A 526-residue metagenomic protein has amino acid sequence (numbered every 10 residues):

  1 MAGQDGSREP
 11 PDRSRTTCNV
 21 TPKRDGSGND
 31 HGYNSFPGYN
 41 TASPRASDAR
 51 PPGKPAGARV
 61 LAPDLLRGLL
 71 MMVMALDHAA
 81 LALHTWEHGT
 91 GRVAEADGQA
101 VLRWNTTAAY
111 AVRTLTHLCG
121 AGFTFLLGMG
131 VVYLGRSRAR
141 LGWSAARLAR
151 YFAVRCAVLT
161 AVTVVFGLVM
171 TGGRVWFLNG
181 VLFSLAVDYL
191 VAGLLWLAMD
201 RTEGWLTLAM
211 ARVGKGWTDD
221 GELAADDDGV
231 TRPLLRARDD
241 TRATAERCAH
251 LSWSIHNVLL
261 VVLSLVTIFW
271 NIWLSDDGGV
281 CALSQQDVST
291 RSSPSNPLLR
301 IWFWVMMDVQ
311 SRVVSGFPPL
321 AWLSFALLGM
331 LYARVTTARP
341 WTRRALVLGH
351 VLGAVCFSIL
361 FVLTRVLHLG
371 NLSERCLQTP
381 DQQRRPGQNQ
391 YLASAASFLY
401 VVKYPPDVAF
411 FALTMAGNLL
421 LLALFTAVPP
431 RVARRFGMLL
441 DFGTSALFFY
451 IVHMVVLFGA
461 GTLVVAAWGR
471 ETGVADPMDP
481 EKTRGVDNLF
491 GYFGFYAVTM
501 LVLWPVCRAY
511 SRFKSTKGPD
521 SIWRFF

Functional and structural regions predicted by a protein language model:
A2-F526: Alpha-helical transmembrane segments and their immediate juxtamembrane cytosolic regions
